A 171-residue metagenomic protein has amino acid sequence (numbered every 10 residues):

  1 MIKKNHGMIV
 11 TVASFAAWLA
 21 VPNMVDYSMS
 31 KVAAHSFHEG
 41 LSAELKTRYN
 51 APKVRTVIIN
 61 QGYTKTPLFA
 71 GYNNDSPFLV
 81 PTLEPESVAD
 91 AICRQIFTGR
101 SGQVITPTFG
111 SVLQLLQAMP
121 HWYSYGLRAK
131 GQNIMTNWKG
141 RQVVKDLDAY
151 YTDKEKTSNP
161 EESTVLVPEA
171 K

Functional and structural regions predicted by a protein language model:
M1-N5: A short helix-coil junction within the Rossmann-fold of NAD(P)-dependent oxidoreductases
S14: Residue(s) in the substrate-gating loop at a strand-loop-helix junction that position the organic substrate next
A17-L19: Conserved catalytic-site region of short-chain dehydrogenase/reductase
V21-V25: Active-site loop immediately N-terminal to the catalytic Tyr-X3-Lys motif of short-chain dehydrogenase/reductase
S30: Active-site helix of classical SDR
E44-G110, W122-Y125: SDR active-site lid
R128-K171: Short linear elements at protein peripheries
